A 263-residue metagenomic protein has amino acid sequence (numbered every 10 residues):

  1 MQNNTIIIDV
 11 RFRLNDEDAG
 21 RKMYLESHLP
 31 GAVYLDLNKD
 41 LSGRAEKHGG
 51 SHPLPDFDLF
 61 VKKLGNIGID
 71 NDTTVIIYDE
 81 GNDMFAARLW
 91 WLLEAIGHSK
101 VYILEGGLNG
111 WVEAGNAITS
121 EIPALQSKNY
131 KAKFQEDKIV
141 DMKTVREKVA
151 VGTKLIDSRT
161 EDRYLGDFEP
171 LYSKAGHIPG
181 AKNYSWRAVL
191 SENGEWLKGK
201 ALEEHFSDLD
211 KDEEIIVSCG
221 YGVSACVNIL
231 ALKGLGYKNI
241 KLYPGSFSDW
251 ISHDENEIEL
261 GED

Functional and structural regions predicted by a protein language model:
M1-D263: Cytosolic catalytic domains that perform sulfur/thiol-centered chemistry
